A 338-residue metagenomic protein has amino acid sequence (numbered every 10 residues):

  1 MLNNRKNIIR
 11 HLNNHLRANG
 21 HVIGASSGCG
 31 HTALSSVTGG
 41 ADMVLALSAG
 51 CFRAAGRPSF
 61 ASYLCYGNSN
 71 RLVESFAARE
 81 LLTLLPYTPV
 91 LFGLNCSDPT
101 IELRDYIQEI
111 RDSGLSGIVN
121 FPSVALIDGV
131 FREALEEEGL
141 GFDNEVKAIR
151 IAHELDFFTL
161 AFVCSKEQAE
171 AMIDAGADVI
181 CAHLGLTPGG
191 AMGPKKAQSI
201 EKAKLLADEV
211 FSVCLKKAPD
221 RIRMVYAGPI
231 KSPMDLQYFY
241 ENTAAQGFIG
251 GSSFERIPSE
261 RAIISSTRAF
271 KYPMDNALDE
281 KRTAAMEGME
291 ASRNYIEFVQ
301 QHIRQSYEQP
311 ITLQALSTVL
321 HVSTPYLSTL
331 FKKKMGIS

Functional and structural regions predicted by a protein language model:
M1-S26, A78-L85: N-terminal amphipathic alpha-helix/helix-capping segment at the start of soluble metabolic enzymes
G30-G39, I101-E109, K166-A175, P229-A245: Catalytic cores of alpha/beta
T32, G39, M43, G50 (+1 more regions): Active-site beta->alpha loop and helix N-cap motifs at the rims of alpha/beta catalytic domains
M43-A55, G117-D128, V179-P194, N242-I264: Glycine-rich phosphate-binding active-site loops on the catalytic face of alpha/beta enzymes
G56-G67, M192-A203, F254-R282: C-terminal helical cap(s) of enzyme catalytic domains, especially alpha/beta-barrels
E102-Q198: Conserved anion-binding
V299-I311, F331-M335: Basic, amphipathic alpha-helical hairpins
L313-S338: Basic/polar phosphate-binding segments, predominantly the helix-turn-helix DNA-binding elements of transcriptional
